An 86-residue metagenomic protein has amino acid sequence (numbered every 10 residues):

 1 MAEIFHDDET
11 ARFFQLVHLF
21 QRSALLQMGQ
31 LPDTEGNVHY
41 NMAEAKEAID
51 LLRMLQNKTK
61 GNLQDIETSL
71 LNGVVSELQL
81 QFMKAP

Functional and structural regions predicted by a protein language model:
M1-D50, M54, I66-P86: N-terminal intrinsically disordered, cationic/polar leader segments that include organellar targeting peptides
